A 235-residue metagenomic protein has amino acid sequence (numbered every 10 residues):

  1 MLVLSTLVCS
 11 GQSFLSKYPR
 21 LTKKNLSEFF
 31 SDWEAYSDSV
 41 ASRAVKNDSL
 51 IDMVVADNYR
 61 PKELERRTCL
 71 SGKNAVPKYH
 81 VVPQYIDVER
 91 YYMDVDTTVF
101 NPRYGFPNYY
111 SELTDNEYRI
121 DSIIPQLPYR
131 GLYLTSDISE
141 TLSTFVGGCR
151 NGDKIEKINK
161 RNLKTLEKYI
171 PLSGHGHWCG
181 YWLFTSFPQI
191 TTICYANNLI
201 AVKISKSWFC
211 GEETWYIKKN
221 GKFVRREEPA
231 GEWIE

Functional and structural regions predicted by a protein language model:
L2-G11: Hydrophobic h-region of N-terminal signal peptides that target proteins for export in Gram-negative bacteria
Q12-L199: Flexible low-complexity loop/turn motifs enriched in small/helix-breaking residues
T185-P188, W208-E213, E227-E228: Short, surface-exposed coil-to-beta transition loops
Y195, S207-W208: A short catalytic or substrate-binding loop motif that flags glycine-/basic-rich loops and adjacent residues that bind
L199-S205: Short beta-strand elements that form the blades of beta-propeller/WD-repeat-like and other beta-sheet-rich scaffold
W215-I234: Short beta-strand edge/turn micro-motifs at domain boundaries
